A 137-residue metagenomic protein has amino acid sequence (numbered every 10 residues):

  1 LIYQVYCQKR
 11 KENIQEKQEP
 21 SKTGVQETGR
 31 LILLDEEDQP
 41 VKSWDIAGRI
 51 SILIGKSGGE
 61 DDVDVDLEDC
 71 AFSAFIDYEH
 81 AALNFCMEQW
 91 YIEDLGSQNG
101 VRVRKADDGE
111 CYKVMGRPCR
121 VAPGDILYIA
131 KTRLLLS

Functional and structural regions predicted by a protein language model:
L1, V5, I54, F85 (+3 more regions): C-terminal boundary/linker segments immediately following FHA domains
L1-A74, R120-A122, L135-S137: Intrinsically disordered, low-complexity acidic Ser/Thr-rich regulatory segments
D77-E79: Short, solvent-exposed loop/turn segments enriched in Ser/Thr/Gly
A81-L83: Buried hydrophobic-core signal for structured, non-transmembrane domains
